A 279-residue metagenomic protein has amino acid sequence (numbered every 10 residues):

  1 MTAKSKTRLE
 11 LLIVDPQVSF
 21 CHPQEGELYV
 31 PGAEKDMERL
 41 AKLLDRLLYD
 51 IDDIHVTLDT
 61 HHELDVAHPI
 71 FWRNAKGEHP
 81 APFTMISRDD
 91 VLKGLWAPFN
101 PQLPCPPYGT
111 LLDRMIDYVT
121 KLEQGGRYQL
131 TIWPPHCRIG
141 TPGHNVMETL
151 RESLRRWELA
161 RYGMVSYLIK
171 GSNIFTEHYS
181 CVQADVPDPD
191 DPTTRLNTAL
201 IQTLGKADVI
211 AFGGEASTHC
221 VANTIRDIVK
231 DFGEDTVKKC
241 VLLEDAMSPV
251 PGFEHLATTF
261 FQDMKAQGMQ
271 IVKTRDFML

Functional and structural regions predicted by a protein language model:
M1-L168, G205-K206, R226, K230 (+2 more regions): Active-site acidic carboxylates
F20-Q24, L47, H68, F175-Q183 (+2 more regions): Aromatic-residue hotspot detector
T57, G171, G213: Conserved residues at the C-terminal ends of beta-strands
H62, S172-T176, S217-H219, S248-P249: Short, catalytically relevant binding-site loops at active-site mouths
P135-G140, D190-T193, G214-T218: Short, surface-exposed loop/turn motifs that are enriched in glycine and acidic residues and include a nearby proline
E152-L204: Histidine/lysine/aspartate-rich catalytic loop segments that bind and position anionic ligands
G205, V209, G214-H219, T224: Glycine- and Gly-Pro-enriched alpha-helical subdomains that act as flexible, kink-prone "lid/hinge" or packing modules
